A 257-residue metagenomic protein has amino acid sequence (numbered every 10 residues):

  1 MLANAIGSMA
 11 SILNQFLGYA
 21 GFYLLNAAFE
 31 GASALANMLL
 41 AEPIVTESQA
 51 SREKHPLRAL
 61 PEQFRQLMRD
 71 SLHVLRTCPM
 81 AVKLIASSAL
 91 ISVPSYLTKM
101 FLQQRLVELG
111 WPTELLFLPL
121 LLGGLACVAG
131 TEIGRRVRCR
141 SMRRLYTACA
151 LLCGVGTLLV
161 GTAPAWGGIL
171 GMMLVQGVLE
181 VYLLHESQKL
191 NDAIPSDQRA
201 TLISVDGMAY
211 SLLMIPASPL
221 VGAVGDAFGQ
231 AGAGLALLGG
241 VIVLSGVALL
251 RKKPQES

Functional and structural regions predicted by a protein language model:
M1-Q15, Y23-M38, E42, S87-Q104 (+3 more regions): Substrate-agnostic recognition of the 12-TM MFS/MFS-like secondary transporter fold
Y19, Y23-F29, S33-P56, L250-S257: Helix-loop junctions on the cytosolic side of multi-pass membrane transporters, especially the intracellular loop
G21-N26, L116, L145, L202 (+1 more regions): Alpha-helical transmembrane segments of multi-pass secondary-active solute transporters
A27, R144-L159, G239: Structural signature of the two symmetry-related core transmembrane helices
P43-A86: Juxtamembrane intracellular "pre-TM" segments in multi-pass secondary transporters
M80-I85, Y146, G168-I169: Hydrophobic alpha-helix/TM-entry signal in multi-pass membrane transporters
W111-L120: Juxtamembrane helix-start elements in MFS-like secondary transporters
L159-M172: Helix-loop junctions at membrane interfaces in 12-TM secondary transporters
